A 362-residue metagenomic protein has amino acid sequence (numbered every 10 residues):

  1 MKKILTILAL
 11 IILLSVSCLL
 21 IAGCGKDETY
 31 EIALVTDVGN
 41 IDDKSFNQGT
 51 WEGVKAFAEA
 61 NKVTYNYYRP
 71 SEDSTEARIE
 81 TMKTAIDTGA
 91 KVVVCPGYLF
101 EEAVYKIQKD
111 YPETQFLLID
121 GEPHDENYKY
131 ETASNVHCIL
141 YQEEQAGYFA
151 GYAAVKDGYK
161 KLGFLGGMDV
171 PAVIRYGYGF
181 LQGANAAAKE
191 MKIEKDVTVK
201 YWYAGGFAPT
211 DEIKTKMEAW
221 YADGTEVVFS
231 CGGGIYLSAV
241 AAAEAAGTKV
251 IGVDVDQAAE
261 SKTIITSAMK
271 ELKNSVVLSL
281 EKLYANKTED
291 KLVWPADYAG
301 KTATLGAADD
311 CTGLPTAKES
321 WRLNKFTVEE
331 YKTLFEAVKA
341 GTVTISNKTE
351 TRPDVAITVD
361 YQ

Functional and structural regions predicted by a protein language model:
M1-E31, V359-Q362: Short, low-complexity disordered leader/linker segments with a strong preference for bacterial N-terminal type II
K26-Q362: A residue-level marker of the well-folded mature domains of exported/periplasmic proteins
